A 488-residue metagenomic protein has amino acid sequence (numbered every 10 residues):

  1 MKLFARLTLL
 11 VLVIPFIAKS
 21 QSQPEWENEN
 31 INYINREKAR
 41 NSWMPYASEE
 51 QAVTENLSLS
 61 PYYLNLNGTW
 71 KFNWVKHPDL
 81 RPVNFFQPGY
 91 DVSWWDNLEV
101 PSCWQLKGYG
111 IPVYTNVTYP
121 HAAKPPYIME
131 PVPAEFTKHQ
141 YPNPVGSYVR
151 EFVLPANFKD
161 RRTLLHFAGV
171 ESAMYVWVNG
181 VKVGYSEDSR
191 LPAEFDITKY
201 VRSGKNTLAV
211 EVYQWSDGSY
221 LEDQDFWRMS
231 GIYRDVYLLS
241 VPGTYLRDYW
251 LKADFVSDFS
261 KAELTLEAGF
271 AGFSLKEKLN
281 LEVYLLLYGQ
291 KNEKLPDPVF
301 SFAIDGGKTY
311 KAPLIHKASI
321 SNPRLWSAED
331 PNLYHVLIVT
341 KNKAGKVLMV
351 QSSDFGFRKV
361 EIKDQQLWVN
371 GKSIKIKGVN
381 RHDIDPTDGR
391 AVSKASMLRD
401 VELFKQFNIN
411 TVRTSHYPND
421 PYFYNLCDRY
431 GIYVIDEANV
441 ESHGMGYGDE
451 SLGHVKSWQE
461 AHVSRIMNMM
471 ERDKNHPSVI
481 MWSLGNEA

Functional and structural regions predicted by a protein language model:
M1-Q23: Bacterial Sec-dependent N-terminal signal peptides
Q21-N65, T69-K71, P78: N-terminal pre-domain segments of enzymes
E25, E37, N56, N73-V75 (+7 more regions): Accessory beta-strand-rich segments of carbohydrate-active enzymes
S102-L154, F158-H166, E171-W177, G184 (+5 more regions): Active-site-adjacent substrate/metal-binding segments within catalytic domains of carbohydrate-active enzymes
F158-R161, V201-K205, S319-L333: Short glycine/proline/serine/threonine-rich loop/turn segments at secondary-structure transition edges
V178, K261-A303, L314: Beta-strand-rich binding/interaction modules
A209-E211, H335-V339: Extracellular recognition modules
Q214-Y220, K341-L348: Short acidic/polar inter-strand loop motif in beta-rich domains
